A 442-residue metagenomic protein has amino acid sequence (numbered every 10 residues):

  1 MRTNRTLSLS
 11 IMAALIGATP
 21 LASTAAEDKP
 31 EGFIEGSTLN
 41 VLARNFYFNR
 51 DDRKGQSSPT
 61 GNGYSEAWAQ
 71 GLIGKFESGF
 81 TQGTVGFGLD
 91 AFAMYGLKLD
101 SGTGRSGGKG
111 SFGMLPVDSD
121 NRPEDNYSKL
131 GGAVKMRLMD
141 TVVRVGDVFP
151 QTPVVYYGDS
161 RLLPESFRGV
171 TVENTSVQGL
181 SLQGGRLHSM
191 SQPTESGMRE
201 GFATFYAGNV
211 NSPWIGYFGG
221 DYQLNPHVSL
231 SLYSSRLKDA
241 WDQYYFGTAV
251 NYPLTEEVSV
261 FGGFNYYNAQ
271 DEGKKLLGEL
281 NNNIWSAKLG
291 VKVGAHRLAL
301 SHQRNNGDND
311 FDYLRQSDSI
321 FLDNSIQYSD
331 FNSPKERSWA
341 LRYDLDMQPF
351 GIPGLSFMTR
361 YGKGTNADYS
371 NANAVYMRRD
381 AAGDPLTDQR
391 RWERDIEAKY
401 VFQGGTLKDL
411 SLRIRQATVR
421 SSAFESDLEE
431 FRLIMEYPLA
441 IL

Functional and structural regions predicted by a protein language model:
T19-D147, E256, E397-Q403, S411-L442: Beta-barrel outer-membrane channel/assembly domains of diderm bacteria
E35, E66-L72, N126-L130, P164-R168 (+6 more regions): Residues that define the transmembrane beta-barrel architecture of outer-membrane proteins
V41, L72-S78, G132-M136, V170-N174 (+7 more regions): Residues on the lipid-exposed face of transmembrane beta-strands in outer-membrane beta-barrel proteins
N45, V143-Y157, L182-G184, F218 (+5 more regions): Transmembrane beta-strand segments that form the barrel wall of outer-membrane beta-barrel proteins
F76-K109, S119-R199, Y222-L224, L300-D308: Outer membrane beta-barrel
G83-G86, D140-R144, G179-Q183, S191 (+7 more regions): Repeated loop/turn-to-beta-strand initiation elements of outer-membrane beta-barrel proteins
Q183-Y206, E257-S338, A423-S426: Outer-membrane beta-barrel translocator/channel fold
H302, G307-D388, E393-Q403: C-terminal structural cap/anchor segments
